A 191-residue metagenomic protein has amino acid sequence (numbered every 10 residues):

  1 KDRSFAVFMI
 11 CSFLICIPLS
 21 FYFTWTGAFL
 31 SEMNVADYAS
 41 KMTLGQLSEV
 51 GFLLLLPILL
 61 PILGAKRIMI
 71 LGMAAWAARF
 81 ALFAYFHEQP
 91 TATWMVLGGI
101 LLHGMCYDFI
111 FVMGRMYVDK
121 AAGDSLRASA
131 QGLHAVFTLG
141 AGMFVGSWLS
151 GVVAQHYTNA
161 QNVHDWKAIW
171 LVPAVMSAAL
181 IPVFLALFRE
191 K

Functional and structural regions predicted by a protein language model:
S4-S12, C16-M42, F111, S147: Helix-loop boundary and gating motifs at the non-cytosolic
S31-V50, W94-M95, G132, D165-L171: Loop-to-transmembrane helix entry
A36, A122-A135: Loop-to-transmembrane helix entry/capping segments in MFS-fold secondary transporters and related SLC/MFSD carriers
F52-A65, A154-Q155: Helix-to-loop junctions at the C-terminal end of transmembrane segments in multipass secondary transporters
A74-Q89: C-terminal ends and interior cores of transmembrane alpha-helices in multi-pass membrane transporters/permeases
F109-G123: Intracellular juxtamembrane helix-capping segments at the cytosolic ends of symmetry-related transmembrane helices
V152-S177: A membrane-interface helix-boundary motif in multi-pass transporters
L171-K191: Multi-pass alpha-helical transporter architecture, strongest for 12-TM Major Facilitator/SLC carriers used
